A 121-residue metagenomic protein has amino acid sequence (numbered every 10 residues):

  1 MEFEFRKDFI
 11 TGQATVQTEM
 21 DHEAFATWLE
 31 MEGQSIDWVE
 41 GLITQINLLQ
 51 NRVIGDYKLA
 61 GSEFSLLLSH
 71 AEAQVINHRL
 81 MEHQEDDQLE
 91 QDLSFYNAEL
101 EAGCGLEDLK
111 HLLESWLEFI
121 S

Functional and structural regions predicted by a protein language model:
M1-I36: Charge-rich, low-complexity N-terminal segments
K7, T11, Q74, K110-L112: A generic structural micro-environment signature that highlights single residues at secondary-structure boundaries
Q17-M20, A24, L42-T44, N51 (+1 more regions): A generic structural signal for ordered alpha-helices
T18, L29-M31, R79-M81, Q88-Q91 (+1 more regions): Surface-exposed beta-strand edges and their flanking turn/coil or helix-capping segments
W28-L59: Acidic, aromatic-enriched beta-alpha/helix-loop junctions
N51-D108: Amphipathic protein-protein interaction modules
D108-S121: C-terminal or internal capping secondary-structure element at the end of a domain, subdomain, or sheet
